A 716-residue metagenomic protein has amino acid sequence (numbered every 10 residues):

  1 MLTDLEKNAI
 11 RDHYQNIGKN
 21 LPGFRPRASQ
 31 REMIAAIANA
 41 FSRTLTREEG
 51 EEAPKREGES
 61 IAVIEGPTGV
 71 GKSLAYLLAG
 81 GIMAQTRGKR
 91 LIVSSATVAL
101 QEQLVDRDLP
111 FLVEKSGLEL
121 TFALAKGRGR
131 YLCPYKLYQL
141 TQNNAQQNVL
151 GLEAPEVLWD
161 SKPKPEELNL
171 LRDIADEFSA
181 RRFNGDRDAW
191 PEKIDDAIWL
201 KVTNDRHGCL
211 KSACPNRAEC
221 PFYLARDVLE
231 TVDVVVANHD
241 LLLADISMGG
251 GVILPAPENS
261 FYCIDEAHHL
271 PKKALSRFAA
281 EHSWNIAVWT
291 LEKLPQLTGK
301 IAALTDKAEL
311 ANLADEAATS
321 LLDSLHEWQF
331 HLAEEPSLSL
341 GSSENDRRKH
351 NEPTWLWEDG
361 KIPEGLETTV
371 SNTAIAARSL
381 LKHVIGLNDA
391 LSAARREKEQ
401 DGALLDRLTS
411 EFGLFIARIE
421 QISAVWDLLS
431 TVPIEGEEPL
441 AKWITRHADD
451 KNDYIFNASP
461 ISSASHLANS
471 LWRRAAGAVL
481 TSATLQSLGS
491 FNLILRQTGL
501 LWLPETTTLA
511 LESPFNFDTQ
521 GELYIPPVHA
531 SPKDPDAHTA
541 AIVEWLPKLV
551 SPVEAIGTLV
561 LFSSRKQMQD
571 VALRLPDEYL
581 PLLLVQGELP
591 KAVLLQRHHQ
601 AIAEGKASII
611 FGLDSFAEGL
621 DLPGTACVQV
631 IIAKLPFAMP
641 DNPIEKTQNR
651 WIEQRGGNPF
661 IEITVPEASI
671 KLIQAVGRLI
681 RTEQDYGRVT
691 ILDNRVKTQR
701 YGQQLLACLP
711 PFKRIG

Functional and structural regions predicted by a protein language model:
L2-G18, R25, E49-E57, R87-R90 (+5 more regions): A substrate-engagement module of RecA-like helicase motors
A38-S42, S73-R87, R107-F111: Walker A/P-loop NTP-binding motif
R47-L78: Walker A/P-loop
Y76, I82, A99-E102, R107-P110 (+3 more regions): Signature of the SF2 helicase/ATPase Hel1-core->accessory helical subdomain module
W199-V235, L243-I253, L387-H529, H538-T539 (+1 more regions): A contiguous, basic/glycine-rich beta-loop/short-helix subdomain that forms a polymer-engagement track
N469, P526-S563: Conserved interdomain hinge at the start of the Helicase C-terminal
P526-A537, E588-K697: Conserved RecA-like P-loop NTPase helicase motor core
S563-G587: Conserved helicase motor "Helicase C" RecA-like lobe of SF1/SF2 P-loop NTPases
